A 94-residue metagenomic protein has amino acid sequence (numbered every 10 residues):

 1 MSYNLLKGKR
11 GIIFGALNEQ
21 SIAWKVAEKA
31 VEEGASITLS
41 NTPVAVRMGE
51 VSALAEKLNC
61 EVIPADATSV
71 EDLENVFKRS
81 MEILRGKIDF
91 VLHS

Functional and structural regions predicted by a protein language model:
S2-H93: Short-chain dehydrogenase/reductase
